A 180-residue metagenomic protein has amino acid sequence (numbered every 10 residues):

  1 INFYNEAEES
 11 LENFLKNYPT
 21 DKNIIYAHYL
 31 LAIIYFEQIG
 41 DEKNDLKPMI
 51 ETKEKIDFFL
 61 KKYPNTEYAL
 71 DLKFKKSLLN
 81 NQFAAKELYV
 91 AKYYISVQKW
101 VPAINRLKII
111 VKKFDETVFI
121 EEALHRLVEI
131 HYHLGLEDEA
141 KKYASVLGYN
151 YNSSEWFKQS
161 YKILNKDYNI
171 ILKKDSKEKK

Functional and structural regions predicted by a protein language model:
I1-K180: Acidic, polar-rich low-complexity tracts and alpha-helical solenoid repeat scaffolds
